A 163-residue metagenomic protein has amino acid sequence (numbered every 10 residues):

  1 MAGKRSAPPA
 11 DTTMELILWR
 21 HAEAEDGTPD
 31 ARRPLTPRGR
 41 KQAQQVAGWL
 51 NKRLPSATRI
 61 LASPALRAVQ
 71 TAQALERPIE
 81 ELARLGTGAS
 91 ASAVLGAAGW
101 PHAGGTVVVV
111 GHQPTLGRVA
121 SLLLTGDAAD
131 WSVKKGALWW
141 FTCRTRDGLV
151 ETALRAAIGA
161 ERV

Functional and structural regions predicted by a protein language model:
M1-E15, D147, E161-V163: Short, low-complexity, intrinsically disordered N-terminal peptides in bacterial proteins
A7-P9, G99, D130-W131, R146: Short secondary-structure boundary/capping segments
A10-S92, L116, L123-G136: Active-site-proximal alpha-helix that buttresses catalytic centers in soluble enzyme cores
L16, A103-G111: Generic beta-sheet signal
R53-S56, W100-G105: Glycine-rich phosphate-binding loop signature in dinucleotide/nucleotide-binding domains
L95-H102, G148: Short, surface-exposed amphipathic charged segments that create phosphate/polyanion-binding patches used for binding
G105, G117-V119: Conserved beta-loop-beta/alpha segment of the NTase-like Rossmann-fold superfamily that binds/positions NTPs
D127-A153, G159-R162: Domain-level recognition of soluble alpha/beta enzyme cores, biased toward histidine phosphatases/phosphomutases
